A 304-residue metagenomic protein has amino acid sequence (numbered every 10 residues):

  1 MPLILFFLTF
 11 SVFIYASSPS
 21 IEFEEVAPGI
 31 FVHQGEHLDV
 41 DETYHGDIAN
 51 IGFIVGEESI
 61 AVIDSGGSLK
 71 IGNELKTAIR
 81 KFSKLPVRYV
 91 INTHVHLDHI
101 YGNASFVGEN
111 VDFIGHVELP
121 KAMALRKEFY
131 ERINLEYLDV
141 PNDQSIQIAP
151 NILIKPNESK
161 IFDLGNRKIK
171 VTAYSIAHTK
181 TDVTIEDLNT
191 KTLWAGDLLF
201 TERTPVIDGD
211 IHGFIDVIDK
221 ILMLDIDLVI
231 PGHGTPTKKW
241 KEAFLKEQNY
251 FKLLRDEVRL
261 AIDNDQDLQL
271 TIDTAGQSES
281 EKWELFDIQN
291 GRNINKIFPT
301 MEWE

Functional and structural regions predicted by a protein language model:
P2-F13: Bacterial N-terminal signal peptides
I14-S20: Boundary at the C-terminal end of the N-terminal hydrophobic targeting segment
P28-A78, V183-A195: Conserved beta-strand hairpin/beta-sheet module of binuclear metal-dependent hydrolase folds, prominently
I63-S65, R88-H96, I114-V117, Y174 (+3 more regions): Active-site neighborhood of phospho(di)ester-bond hydrolases with catalytic His/Asp-centered motifs
T77-N157, I161: Active-site HxH/HxHxD metal-binding segment of metal-dependent hydrolases
K155-D187: Core dinuclear metal-dependent hydrolase active-site scaffold
I215-Q266: Divalent-metal (often Zn2+) His-rich catalytic cores of metallo-beta-lactamase-fold enzymes
D263-E304: C-terminal regulatory/interaction regions
